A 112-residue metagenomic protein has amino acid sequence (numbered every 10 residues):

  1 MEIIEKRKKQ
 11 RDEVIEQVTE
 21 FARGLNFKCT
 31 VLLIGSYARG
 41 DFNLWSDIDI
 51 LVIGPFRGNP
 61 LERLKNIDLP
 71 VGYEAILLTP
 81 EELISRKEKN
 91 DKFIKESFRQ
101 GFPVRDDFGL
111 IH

Functional and structural regions predicted by a protein language model:
M1-T30, A38-W45, G54-H112: Catalytic core of pol beta-like nucleotidyltransferases
